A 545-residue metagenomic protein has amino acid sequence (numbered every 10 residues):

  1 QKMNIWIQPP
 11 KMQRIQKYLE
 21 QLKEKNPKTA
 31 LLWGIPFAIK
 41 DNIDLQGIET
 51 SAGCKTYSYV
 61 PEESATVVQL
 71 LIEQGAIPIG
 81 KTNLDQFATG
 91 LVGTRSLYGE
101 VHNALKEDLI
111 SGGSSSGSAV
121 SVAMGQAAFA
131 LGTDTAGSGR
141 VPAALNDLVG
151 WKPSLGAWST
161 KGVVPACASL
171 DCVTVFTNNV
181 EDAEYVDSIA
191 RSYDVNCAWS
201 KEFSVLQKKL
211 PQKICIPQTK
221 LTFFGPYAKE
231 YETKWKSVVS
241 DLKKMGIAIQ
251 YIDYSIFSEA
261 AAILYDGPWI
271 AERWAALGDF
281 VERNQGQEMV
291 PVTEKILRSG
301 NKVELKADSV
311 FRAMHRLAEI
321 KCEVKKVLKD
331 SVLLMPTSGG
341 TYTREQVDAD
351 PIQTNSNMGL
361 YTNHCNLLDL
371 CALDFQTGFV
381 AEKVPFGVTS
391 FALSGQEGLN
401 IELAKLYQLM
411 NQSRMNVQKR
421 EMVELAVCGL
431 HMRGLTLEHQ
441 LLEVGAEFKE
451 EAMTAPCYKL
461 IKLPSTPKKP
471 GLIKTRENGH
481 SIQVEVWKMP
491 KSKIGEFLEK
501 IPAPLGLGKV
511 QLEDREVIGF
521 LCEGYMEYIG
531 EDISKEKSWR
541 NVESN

Functional and structural regions predicted by a protein language model:
Q1-T135, S240-G246, K325, L441-L442: Gly/Ser-rich catalytic/binding loops embedded in alpha/beta enzyme cores
E20, E24, Y227-D253, L277-E288 (+1 more regions): Acyltransferase
L31-K55, P211-C215, P268-K321, Q376-G387: Short helix-loop capping/hinge segments that flank enzyme active sites or metal/cofactor-binding pockets
G34, E73, E184, A190 (+8 more regions): Glycine-rich, small-residue loops and helix-cap segments that act as flexible hinges at active-site edges
S64-A65, Q69-D187, N366-F379, V384-G387: Short glycine/serine-rich loop segments
K152-K236, E402-Q418: A short helix-breaking turn/cap at a secondary-structure junction
R433-Y458: Compact nucleic-acid interaction/catalytic patches
D514-N545: C-terminal edge-of-domain segments
